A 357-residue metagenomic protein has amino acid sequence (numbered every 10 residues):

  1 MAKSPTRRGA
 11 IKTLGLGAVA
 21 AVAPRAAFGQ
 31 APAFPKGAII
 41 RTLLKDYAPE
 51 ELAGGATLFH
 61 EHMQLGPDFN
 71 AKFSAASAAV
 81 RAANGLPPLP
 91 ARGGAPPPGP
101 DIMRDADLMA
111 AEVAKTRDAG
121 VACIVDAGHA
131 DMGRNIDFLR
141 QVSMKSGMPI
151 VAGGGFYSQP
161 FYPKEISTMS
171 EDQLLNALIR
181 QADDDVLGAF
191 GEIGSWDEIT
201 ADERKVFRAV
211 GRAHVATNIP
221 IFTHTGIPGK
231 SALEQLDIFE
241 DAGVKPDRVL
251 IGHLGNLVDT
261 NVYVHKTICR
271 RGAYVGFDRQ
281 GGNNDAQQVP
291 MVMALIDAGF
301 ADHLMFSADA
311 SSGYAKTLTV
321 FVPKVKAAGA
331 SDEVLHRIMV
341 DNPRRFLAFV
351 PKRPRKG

Functional and structural regions predicted by a protein language model:
S4-P5, I11-V22, A38-D46, K316-G357: Mid-to-C-terminal alpha-helical segments outside catalytic/metal-binding sites
L43-K45, P97-M132, R140, P149 (+1 more regions): Metallocofactor- and cofactor-centric catalytic cores in central/energy metabolism, strongly enriched
H60, I124, H214, V275 (+3 more regions): Divalent metal-coordination and catalytic microenvironments
L65-M103, G153-D172, A310-V322: Active-site gating loops and adjacent loop-to-helix segments of metal-dependent hydrolytic enzymes
C123, Q141-K145, P149-P220, R271-Y274 (+1 more regions): Active-site gating/metal-coordination segments in enzymes
A130, G255-D259, D278-V289: Active-site glycine- and acidic-residue-rich loops that bind and position anionic ligands or nucleotide-like cofactors
D137-R140, K164-E165, T200-K205, P228-G243 (+2 more regions): Distinct, well-ordered alpha-helical segments
H224, D278-Q280, A301-A315: Short acidic/histidine-rich active-site segments
